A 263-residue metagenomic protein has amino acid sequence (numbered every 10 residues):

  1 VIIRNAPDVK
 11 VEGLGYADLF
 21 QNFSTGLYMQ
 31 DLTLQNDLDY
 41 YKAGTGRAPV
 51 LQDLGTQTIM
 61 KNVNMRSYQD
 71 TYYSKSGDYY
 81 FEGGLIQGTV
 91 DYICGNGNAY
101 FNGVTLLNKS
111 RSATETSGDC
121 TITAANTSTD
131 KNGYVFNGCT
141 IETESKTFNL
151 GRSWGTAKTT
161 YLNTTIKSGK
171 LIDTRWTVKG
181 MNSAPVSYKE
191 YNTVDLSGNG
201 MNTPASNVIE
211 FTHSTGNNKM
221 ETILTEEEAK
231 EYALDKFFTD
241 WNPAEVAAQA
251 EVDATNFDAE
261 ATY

Functional and structural regions predicted by a protein language model:
V1-Y263: Sequence-level preference for short, compositionally simple segments enriched in small aliphatic or small polar residues
